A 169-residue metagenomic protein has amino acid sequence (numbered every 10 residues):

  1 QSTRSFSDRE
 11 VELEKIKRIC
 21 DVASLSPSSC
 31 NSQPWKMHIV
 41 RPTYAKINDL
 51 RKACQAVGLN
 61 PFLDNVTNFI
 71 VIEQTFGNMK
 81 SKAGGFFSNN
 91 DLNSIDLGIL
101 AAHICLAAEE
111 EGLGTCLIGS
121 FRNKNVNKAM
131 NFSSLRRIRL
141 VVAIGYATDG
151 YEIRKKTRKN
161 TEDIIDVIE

Functional and structural regions predicted by a protein language model:
S2-T3, E12, N78-K80, L140-E169: C-terminal helix-cap and adjacent tail motif
S7: Acyl-group handling in specialized metabolite and lipid biosynthesis
V11, P42, F121-R122: Short beta->alpha linker loops
I16-S24: Short amphipathic alpha-helical segments
A23-S24, I70, G85-A129: Small-aliphatic-rich amphipathic alpha-helix that forms the alpha element of a beta-alpha
L25, N31-L97: Glycine/small-residue-rich phosphate/adenosyl-binding loop
G58-F69, F132-I153: A glycine-rich helix N-cap at a beta->alpha junction
Q74, S120, Y146: Short secondary-structure boundary segments
